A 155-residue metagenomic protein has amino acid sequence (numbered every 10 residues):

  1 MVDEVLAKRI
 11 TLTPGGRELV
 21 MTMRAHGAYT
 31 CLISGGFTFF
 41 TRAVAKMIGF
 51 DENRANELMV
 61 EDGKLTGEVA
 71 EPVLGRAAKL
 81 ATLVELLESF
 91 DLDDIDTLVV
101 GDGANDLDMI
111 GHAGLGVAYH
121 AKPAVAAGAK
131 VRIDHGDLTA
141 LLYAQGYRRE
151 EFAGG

Functional and structural regions predicted by a protein language model:
M1, M47-I48, E52-G155: Mg2+-dependent phosphoryl-transfer enzymes with acidic/Ser/Thr/Gly-rich catalytic loops
V2-T41, A77: Short, acidic loop-to-helix structural element flanking the phosphoryl-transfer center in phosphate-processing enzymes
